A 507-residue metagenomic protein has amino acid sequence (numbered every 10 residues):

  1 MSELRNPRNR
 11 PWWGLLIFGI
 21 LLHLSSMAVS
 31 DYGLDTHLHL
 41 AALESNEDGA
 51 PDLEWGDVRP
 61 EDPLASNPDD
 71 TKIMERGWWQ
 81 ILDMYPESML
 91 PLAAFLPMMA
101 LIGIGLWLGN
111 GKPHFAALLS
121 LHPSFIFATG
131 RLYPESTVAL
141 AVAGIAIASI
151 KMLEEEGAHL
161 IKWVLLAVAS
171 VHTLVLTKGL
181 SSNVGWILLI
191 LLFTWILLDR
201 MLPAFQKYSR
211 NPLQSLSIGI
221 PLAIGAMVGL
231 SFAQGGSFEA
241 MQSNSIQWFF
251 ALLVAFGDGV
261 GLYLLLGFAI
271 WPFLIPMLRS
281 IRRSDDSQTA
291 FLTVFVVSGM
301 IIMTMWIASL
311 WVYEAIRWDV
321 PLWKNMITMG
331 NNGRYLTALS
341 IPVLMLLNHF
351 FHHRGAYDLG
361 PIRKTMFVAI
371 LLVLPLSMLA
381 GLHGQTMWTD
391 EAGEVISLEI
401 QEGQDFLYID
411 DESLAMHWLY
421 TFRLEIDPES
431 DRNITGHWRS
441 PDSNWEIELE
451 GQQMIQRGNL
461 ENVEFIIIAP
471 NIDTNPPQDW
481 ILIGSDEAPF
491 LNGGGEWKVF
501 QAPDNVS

Functional and structural regions predicted by a protein language model:
R8-F18, I161-A169, I218-P221, Q288-V296 (+1 more regions): Signature aromatic-anchored transmembrane alpha helix within multi-pass, membrane-resident enzymes that catalyze glycan
R8-L40, G219-A233, M300-A308: Transmembrane signal-anchor helices characteristic of membrane glycosylation enzymes that use polyprenol
H39-A41, S45, L371-D427: Membrane-embedded, lumen/periplasm-facing catalytic core of multi-pass transferases that use lipid-linked donors
A65-A100, A128: Loop-to-helix entry region of an early transmembrane alpha helix in multi-pass inner-membrane enzymes
S88-P113, L140, G144, A148: Transmembrane-helix motifs of polytopic, lipid-linked glycan transferases
F127-V138, L180: Short acidic/glycine- and proline-prone juxtamembrane loop motifs at membrane-interface regions of multi-pass membrane
S149, K162-G179, L189-I190, L222-A223 (+1 more regions): Membrane-interface alpha helices of multi-pass inner-membrane proteins
R423-V506: Luminal/periplasmic acceptor-recognition loop/helix of membrane-associated glycosyltransferases
